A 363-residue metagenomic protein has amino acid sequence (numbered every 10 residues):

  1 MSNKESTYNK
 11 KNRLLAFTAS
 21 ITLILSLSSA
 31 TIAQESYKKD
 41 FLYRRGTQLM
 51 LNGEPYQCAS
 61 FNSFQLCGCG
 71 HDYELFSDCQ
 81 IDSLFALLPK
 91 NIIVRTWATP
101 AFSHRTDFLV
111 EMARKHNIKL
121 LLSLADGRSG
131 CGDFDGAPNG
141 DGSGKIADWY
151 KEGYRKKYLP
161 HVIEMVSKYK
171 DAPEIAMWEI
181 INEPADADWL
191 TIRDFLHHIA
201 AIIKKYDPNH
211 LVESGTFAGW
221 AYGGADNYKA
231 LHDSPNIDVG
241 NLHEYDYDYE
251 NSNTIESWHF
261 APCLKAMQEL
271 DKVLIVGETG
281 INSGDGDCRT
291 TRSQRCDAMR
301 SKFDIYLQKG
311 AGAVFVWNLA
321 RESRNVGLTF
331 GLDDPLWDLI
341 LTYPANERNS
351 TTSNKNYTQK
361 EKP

Functional and structural regions predicted by a protein language model:
M1-N12: N-terminal secretory signal peptides that target proteins for export/translocation
T18-S26: Bacterial N-terminal signal peptides
T31-A33: Boundary at the C-terminal end of the N-terminal hydrophobic targeting segment
Y37-V239, Y249-N251, K265, E269-K272 (+1 more regions): Active-site mouth of glycoside hydrolases
Y247-C263: Substrate-binding surface in catalytic domains of secreted glycosidases
V276-T279: Short acidic/histidine-rich active-site segments
A320, L339-P363: Carbohydrate-binding surfaces of carbohydrate-active enzymes
